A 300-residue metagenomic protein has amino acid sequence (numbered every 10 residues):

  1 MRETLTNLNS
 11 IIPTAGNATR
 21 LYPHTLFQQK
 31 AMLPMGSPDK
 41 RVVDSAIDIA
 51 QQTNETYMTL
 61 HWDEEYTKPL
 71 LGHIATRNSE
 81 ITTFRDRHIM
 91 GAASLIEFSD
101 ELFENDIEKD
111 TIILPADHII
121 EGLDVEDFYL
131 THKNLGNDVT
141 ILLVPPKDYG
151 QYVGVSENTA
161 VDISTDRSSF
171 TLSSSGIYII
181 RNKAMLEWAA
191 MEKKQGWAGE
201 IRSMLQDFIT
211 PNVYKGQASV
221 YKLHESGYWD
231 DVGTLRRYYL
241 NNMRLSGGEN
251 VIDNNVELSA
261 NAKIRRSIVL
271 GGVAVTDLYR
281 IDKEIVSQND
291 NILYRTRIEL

Functional and structural regions predicted by a protein language model:
M1-A15, R20-L26, P34-A116, I120-E121 (+2 more regions): Conserved N-terminal catalytic core of the sugar/cofactor nucleotidyltransferase
Y57-T59, I141-L143, K222: Short beta-strand segments
I112, I120, E126-K133, P146-K147 (+1 more regions): Catalytic-core segments of class I nucleotidyltransferases/pyrophosphorylases that form NMP-activated intermediates
V139-V153, S169: Short beta-strand-to-loop element that shapes/binds the nucleotide-sugar donor at the catalytic cleft/hinge
L143-V144, V153-S156, I179-I180, V286-S287: Short beta-strand-to-turn element immediately C-terminal to the catalytic PLP-Schiff-base lysine in fold type I
N250-L300: Structural signal for interior beta-strand "rungs" in well-ordered beta-sheet cores of soluble enzyme domains
